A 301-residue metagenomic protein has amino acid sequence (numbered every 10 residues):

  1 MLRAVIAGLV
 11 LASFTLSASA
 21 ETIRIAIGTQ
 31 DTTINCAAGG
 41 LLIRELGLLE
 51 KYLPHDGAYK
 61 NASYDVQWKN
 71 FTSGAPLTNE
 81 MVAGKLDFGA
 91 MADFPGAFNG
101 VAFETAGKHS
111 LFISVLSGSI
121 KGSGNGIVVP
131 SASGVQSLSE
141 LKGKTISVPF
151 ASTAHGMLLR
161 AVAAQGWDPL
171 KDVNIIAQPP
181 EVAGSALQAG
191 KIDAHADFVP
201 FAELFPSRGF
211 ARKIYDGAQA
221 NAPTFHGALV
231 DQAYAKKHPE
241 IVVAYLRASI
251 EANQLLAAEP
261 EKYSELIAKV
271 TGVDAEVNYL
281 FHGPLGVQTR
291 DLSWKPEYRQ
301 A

Functional and structural regions predicted by a protein language model:
M1-I6: Bacterial N-terminal signal peptides that target proteins for export
A7-G8, A18: Cleavable N-terminal signal peptides
S13-S17: N-terminal signal peptide c-region/cleavage motif recognized by signal peptidases
E21-D168, N174-A177, D193, A222: Short, glycine-/small- and polar/acidic-enriched structural segments that line small-molecule recognition paths
T33-I34, K237-A301: Secondary-structure end/capping motifs
P54, V82-L86, V101, A163-W167 (+5 more regions): Sec-exported extracytoplasmic/periplasmic mature domains
P76-T78, L86, P95, A183-A186 (+2 more regions): Short, hydrophobic alpha-helical packing/hinge segments within bilobed ligand-binding/sensory domains
S114-V129, P206-A235, L246-S249, G283-Q288: Periplasmic-binding protein-like
